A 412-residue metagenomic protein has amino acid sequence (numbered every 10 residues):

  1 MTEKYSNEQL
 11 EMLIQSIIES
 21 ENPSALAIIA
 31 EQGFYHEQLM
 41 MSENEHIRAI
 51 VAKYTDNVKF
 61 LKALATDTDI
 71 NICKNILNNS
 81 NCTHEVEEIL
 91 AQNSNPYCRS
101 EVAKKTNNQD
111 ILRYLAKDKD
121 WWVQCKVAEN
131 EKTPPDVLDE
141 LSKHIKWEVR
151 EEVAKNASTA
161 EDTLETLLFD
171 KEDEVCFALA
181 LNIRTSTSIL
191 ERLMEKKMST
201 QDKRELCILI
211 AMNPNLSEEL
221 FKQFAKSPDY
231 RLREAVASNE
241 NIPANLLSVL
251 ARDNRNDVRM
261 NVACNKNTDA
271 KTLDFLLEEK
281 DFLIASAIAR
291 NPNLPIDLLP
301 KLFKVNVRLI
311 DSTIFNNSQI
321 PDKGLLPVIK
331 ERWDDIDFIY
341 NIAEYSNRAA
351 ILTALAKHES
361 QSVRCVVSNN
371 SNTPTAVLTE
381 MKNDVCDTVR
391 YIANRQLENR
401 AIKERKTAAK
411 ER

Functional and structural regions predicted by a protein language model:
T2-R412: Alpha-helical scaffold segments
